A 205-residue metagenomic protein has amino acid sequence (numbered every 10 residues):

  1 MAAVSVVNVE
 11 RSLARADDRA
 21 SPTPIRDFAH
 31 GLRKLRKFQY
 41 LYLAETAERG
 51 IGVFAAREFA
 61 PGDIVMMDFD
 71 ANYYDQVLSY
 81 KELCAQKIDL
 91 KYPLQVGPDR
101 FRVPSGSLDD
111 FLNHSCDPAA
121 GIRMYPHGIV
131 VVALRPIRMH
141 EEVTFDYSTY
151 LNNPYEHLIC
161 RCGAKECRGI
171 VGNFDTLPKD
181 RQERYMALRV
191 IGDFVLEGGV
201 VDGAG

Functional and structural regions predicted by a protein language model:
A2-R15, C116-G205: C-terminal SET catalytic tail plus cysteine-rich post-SET Zn-binding segment of SAM-dependent SET-domain
N8-G121: Catalytic cores of histone-lysine modification enzymes
